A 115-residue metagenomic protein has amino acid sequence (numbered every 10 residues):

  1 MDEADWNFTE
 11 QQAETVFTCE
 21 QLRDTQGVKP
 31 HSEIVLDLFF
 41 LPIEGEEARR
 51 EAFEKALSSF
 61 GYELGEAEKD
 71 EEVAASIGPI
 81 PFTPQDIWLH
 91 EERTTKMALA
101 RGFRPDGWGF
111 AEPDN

Functional and structural regions predicted by a protein language model:
M1-N115: Long, contiguous binding/interaction regions
